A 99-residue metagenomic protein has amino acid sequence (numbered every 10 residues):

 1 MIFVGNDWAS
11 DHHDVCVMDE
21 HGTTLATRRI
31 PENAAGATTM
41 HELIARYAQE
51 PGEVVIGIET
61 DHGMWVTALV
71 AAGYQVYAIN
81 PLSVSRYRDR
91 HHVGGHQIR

Functional and structural regions predicted by a protein language model:
M1-R99: Phosphate- and other anionic-substrate recognition elements at nucleic-acid/protein interfaces
